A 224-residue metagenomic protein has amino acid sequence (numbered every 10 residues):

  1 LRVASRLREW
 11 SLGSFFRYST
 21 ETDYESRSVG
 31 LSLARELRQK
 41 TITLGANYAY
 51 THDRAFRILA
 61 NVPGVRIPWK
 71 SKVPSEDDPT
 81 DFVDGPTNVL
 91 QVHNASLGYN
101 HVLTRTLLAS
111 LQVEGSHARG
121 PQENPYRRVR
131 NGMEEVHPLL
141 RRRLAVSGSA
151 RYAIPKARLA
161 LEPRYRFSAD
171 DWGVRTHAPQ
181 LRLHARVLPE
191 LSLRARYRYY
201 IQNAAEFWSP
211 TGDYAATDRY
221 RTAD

Functional and structural regions predicted by a protein language model:
L1, T43-L107, G115, R194-D224: Outer-membrane beta-barrel translocator/channel fold
V3-S5, L31-R35, L97-H101, V146-Y152 (+2 more regions): Residues on the lipid-exposed face of transmembrane beta-strands in outer-membrane beta-barrel proteins
R6, E25-V29, V89-A95, P138-V146 (+1 more regions): Residues that define the transmembrane beta-barrel architecture of outer-membrane proteins
L7-E9, F16-T22, R35-L37, Y50-R54 (+5 more regions): Transmembrane beta-strands of outer-membrane beta-barrel pores
L7-W10, R38-K40, T104-T106, P155-A157 (+1 more regions): Outer-membrane beta-barrel channels and translocator barrels
L12-S14, I42-A46, A109-L111, L159-P163 (+3 more regions): Transmembrane beta-strands of outer-membrane beta-barrel proteins
F15-S19, G30-A34, P79-G85, N94-S96 (+3 more regions): Extracellular loop and loop/strand-boundary signature of outer-membrane beta-barrel proteins
S116, P121-R151, A169-Q180, H184 (+1 more regions): Outer membrane beta-barrel transmembrane domains
